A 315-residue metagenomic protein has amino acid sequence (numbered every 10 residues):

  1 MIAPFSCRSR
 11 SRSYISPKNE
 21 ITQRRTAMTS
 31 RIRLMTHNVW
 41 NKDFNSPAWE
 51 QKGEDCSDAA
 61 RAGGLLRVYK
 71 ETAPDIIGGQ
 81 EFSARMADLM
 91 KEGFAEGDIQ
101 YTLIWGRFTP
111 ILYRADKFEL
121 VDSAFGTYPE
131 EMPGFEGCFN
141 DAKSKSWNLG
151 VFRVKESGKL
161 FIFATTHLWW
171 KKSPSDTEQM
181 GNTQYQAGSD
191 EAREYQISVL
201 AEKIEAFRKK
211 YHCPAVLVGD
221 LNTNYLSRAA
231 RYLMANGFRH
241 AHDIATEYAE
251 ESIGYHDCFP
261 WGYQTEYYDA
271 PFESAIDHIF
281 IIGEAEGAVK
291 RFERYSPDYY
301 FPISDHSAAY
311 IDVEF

Functional and structural regions predicted by a protein language model:
I2-C7, E205-V216, N222-F315: Metal-dependent phosphoester-hydrolase catalytic domains
P4-R8, Y14-G93, F315: N-terminal, active-site-proximal structural segment of metallo-dependent hydrolase catalytic domains
T36-R61, P129-D141, W169-A192: Acidic/histidine-rich helix-loop elements that form or flank divalent-metal/phosphate-binding sites at the catalytic
N38-V39, T166-L168, D220-L221, S307: Active-site metal-binding loops of divalent metal-dependent hydrolases
N41-F44, A84-A87, K171-P174, N222-R228: Active-site environment of divalent metal-dependent phosphoester hydrolases
I76-K171, E293: Structured beta-strand-rich core segments of catalytic domains in phosphoester-bond hydrolases
S146-T166, E178-T223, A230: His/acidic metal-ligating clusters that form di-metal
